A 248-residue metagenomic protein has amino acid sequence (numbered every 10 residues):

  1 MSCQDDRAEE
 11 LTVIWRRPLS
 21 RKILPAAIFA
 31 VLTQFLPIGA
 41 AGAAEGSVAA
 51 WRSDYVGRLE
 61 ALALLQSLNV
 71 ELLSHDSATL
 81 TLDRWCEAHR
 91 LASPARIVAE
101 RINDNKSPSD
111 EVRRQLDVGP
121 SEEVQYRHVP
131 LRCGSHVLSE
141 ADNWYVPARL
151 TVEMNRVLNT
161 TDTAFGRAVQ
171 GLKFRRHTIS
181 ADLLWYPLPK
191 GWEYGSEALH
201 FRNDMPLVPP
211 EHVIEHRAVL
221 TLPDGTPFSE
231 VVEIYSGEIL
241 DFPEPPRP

Functional and structural regions predicted by a protein language model:
M1-S20: N-terminal secretory signal peptides that target proteins for export/translocation
Q4, K22, S109-V112: Charged/polar low-complexity intrinsically disordered segments
R7, P37, V219, G225-P227: Intrinsic structural disorder/low-complexity segments
R17, K22-I23, F35, H128: Hydrophobic alpha-helical segments, especially transmembrane helices and their immediate juxtamembrane helical caps
P25-P37: Bacterial N-terminal signal peptides
G42-Y126, P130-R132, H136-L199, D204-I214 (+4 more regions): N-terminal domain-onset segments
